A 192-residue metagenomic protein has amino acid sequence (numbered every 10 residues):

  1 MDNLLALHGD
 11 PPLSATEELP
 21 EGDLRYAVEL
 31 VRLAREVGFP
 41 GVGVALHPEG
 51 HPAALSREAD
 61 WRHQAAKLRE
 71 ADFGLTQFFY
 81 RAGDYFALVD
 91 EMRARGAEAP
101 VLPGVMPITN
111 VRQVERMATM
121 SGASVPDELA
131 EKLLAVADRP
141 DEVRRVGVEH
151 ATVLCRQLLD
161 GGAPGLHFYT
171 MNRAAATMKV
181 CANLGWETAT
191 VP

Functional and structural regions predicted by a protein language model:
G9-P11, A45-H51, F79-R81, G104-I108 (+2 more regions): Active-site beta-loop-alpha junctions enriched in small/polar residues
P11-A34, A54-E58, F78-G96, R173-K179 (+1 more regions): Active-site-adjacent beta->alpha loops and helix N-cap segments on the catalytic face of soluble alpha/beta enzymes
E21-H47, E98-V153, N183-P192: Active-site pocket-lining/capping segments in soluble small-molecule metabolic enzymes
L33-P40, A71, L154-G165: A structural motif corresponding to the C-terminal end of an alpha-helix and its immediate exit/capping segment
V37-D72, Y80-R81: Ligand/cofactor pocket segment of small-molecule handling proteins
L55-A66, R145-Q157: Short, acidic/polar
K67-E70, P103, L166: Conserved, mostly hydrophobic/aromatic
F73-F79, G165-F168: Short catalytic-loop micro-motif centered on adjacent basic/acidic residues
